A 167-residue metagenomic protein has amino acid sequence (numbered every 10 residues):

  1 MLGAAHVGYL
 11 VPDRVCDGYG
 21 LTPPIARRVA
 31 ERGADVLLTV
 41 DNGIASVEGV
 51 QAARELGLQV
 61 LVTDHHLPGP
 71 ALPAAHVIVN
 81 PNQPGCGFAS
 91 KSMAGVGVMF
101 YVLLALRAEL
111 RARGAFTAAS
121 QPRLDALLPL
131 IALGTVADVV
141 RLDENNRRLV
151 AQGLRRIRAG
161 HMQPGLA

Functional and structural regions predicted by a protein language model:
M1-A167: Replace "Mg2+/Mn2+-dependent" with "divalent metal-dependent
